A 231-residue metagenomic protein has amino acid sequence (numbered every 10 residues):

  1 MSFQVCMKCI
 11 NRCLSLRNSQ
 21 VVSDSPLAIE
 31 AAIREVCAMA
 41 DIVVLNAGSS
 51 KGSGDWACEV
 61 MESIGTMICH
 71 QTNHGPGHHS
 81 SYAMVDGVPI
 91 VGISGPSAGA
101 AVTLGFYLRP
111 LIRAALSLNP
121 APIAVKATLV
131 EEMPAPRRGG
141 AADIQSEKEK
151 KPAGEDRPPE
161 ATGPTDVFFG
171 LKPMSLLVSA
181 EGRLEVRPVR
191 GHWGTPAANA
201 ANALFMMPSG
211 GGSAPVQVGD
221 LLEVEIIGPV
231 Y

Functional and structural regions predicted by a protein language model:
M1-L45: Phosphate-binding glycine-rich loops and their immediate beta-loop-alpha structural context
V22, S50, H74: Residue-level "edge-of-site" marker
P26, S50-K51, H79: Alpha-helix N-cap/helix-start and coil->helix boundary motif
L27-I29, W56, S63: Short Asp/Glu-rich motifs
A28, S53, G99-A100: Secondary-structure boundary/capping motif
V43-V60, M67, S94: Glycine-rich beta-strand-to-loop/alpha-helix junction loops that act as flexible
V60-Y231: Flexible glycine/proline-rich
